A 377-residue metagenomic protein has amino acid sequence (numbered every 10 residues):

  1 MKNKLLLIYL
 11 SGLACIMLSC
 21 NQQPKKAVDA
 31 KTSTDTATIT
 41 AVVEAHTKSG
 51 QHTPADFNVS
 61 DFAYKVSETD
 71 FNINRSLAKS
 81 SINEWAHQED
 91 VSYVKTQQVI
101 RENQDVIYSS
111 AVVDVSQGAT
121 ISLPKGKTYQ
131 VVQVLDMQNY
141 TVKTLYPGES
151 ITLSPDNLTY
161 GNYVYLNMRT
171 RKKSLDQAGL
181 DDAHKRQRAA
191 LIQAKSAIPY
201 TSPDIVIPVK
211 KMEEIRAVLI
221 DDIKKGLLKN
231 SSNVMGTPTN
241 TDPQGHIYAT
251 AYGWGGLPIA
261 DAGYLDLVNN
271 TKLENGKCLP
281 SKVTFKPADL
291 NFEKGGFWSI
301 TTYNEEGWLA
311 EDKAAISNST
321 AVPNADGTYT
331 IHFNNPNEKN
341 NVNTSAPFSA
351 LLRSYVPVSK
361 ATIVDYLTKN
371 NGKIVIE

Functional and structural regions predicted by a protein language model:
M1-Y9: Bacterial N-terminal signal peptides that target proteins for export
I16-S19: C-terminal motif of bacterial Sec signal peptides marking the signal peptidase cleavage site
N21-Q23: Bacterial signal peptide processing site
K26-E377: A compositional/structural signature for long, glycine/proline-rich flexible linkers and loops on extracytoplasmic
